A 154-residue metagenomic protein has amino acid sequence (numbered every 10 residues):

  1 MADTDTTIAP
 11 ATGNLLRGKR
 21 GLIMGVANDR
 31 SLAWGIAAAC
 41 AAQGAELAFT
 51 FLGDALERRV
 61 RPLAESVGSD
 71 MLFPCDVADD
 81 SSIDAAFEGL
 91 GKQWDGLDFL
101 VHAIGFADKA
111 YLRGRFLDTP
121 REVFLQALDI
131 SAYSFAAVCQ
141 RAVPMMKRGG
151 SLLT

Functional and structural regions predicted by a protein language model:
A2-V123: Short-chain dehydrogenase/reductase
G18, G149-L152: A structure-centric signal for secondary-structure junctions around beta-strands
E88, K92, G105-F106, Q126-G150: Amphipathic alpha-helical dimer-interface segment in Rossmann-like NAD(P)H-dependent oxidoreductases
F99-L100, S151-T154: Protein kinase-like catalytic core scaffold
